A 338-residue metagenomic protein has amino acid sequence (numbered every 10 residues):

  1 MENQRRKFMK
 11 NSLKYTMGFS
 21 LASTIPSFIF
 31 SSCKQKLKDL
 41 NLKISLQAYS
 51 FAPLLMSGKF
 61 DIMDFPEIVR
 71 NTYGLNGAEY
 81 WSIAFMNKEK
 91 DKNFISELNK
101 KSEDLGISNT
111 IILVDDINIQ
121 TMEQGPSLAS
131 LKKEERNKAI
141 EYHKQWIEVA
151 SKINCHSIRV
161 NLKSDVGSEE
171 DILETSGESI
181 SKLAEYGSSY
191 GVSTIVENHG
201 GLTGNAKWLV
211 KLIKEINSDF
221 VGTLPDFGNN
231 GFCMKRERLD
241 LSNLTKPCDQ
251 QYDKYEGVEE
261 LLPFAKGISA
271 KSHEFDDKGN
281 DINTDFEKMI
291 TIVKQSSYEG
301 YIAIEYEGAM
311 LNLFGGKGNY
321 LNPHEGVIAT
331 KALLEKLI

Functional and structural regions predicted by a protein language model:
M1-K7, S27, S31: N-terminal secretory signal peptides
S12-P26, K34-K38, E67, K101-P225 (+1 more regions): Active-site acidic/histidine proton-transfer and metal-coordination neighborhood in alpha/beta enzyme cores
T24-M56: C-terminal segment of N-terminal export signals and the immediately downstream linker at the start of the mature
L42-Q47, N76-Y80, N109-L113, I158-V160 (+4 more regions): Hydrophobic faces of well-ordered beta-strands that scaffold small-molecule active sites in alpha/beta enzyme cores
M56-N71, K138-E148, Q250-V258: Short, acidic/polar
M63-W81, N154: Catalytic domains of carbohydrate-active enzymes, especially glycoside hydrolases
G77-A78, G177-T291: Acidic/histidine-rich catalytic cores of soluble enzymes
E79-L98, L162-K163, G167: Glycine-rich, proline-tolerant flexible connector loops at the mouths of alpha/beta enzymes
